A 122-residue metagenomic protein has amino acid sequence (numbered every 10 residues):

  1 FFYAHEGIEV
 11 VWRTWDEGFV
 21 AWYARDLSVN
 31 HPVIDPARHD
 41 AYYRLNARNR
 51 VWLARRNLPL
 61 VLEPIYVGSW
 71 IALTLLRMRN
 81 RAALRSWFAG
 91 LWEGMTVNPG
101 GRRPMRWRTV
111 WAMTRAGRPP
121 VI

Functional and structural regions predicted by a protein language model:
F1-S28: A short, conserved alpha-helix in the catalytic core of glycosyltransferases
A4, P32, L53: Residues that scaffold the ATP/ADP-binding catalytic core of kinase and kinase-like folds
E9-W12, R48, W52: A broad detector of short, well-ordered amphipathic alpha-helices that serve as recognition/interaction surfaces
T14, A54-N57: Transmembrane helix irregularities
E17, L53, G94-N98: Phosphate/oxyanion-binding loops and surfaces in catalytic or ligand/nucleic-acid-binding neighborhoods
F19-V20, N30-N49, A82-S86: Nucleotide-sugar-dependent glycosyltransferase catalytic core
R44-N46, L60-I122: Non-catalytic, C-terminal membrane-associated alpha-helical segments of glycosyltransferases
V51, R55, R77: Active-site-proximal alpha-helical
